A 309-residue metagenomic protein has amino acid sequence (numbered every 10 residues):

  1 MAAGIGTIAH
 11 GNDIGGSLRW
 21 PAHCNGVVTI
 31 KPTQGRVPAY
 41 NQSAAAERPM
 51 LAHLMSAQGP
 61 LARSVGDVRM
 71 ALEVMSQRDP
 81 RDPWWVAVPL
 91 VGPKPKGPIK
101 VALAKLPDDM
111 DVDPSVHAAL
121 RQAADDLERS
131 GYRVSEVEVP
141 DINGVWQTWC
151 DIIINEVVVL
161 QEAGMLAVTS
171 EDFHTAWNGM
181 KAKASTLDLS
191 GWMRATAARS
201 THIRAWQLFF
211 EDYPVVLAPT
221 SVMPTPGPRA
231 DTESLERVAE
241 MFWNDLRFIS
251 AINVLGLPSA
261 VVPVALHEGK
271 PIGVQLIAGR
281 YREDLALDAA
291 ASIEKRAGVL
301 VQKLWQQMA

Functional and structural regions predicted by a protein language model:
M1-G15, I99, R121-D125, R129-G131 (+1 more regions): Gly/Ser-rich catalytic/binding loops embedded in alpha/beta enzyme cores
M1-L72, N253-L266, K270-G273: Short glycine/serine-rich loop segments
K31-A118, Q122, D141, A297-A309: A short helix-breaking turn/cap at a secondary-structure junction
P95-A104, I152-Q207, M223, P258-K270: Short helix-loop capping/hinge segments that flank enzyme active sites or metal/cofactor-binding pockets
P114-E138, Q161-S170, W192-Y213, A291: Acyltransferase
R194, T225-L246: Short, surface-exposed loop/helix-turn segments at secondary-structure junctions that function as lids/hinges flanking
A205-L208, A239-V262: Small-aliphatic-rich amphipathic alpha-helix that forms the alpha element of a beta-alpha
